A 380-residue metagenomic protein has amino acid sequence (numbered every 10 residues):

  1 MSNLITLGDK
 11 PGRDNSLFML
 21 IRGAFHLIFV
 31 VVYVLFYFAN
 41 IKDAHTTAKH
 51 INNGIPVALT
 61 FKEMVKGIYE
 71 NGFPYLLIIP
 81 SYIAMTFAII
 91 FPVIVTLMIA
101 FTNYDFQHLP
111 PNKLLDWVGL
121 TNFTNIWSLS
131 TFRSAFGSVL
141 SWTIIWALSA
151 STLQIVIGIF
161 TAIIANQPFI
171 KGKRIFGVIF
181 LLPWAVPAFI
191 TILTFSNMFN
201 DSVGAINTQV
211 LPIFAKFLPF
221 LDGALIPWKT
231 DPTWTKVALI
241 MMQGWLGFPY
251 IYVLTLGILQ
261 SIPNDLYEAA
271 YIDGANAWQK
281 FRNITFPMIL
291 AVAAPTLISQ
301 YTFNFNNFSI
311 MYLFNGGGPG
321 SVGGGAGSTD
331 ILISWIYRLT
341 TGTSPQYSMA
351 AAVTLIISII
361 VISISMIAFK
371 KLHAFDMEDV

Functional and structural regions predicted by a protein language model:
M1-S2, K10-V30, Y37-H50, F73-V380: A structural signal for multi-pass alpha-helical bundles of membrane permease subunits that mediate small-molecule
H50-Y69: Membrane-interfacial, low-structure loops and terminal tails that flank and connect transmembrane helices in multi-pass
